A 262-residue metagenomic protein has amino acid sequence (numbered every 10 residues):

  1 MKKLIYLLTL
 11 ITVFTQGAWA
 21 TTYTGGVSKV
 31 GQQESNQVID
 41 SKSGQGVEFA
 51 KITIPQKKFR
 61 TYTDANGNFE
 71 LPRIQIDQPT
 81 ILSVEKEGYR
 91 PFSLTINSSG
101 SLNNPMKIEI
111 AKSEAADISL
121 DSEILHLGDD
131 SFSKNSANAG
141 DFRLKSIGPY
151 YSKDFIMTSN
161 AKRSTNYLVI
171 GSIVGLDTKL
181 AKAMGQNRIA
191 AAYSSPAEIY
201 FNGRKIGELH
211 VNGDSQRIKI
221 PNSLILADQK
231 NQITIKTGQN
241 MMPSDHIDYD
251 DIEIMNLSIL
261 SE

Functional and structural regions predicted by a protein language model:
K2-L7: Sec-dependent signal peptide recognition, specifically the positively charged N-region followed immediately by
I11-A18: Hydrophobic h-region of N-terminal signal peptides that target proteins for export in Gram-negative bacteria
A18-Q33: Beta-strand-rich domain onsets/edges
S28-G31, K42, T95-E262: Beta-strand-rich recognition domains
Q32-E34, S41-Q56: Short, ordered, surface-exposed loop/turn motifs in non-cytosolic proteins
K57-E70: Short, acidic Ser/Thr/Gly-rich low-complexity loop/linker segments typical of extracellular and cell-surface proteins
A65, I76, A227-D228: Surface-exposed loops/turns
D77, I81-N103: A short, solvent-exposed loop/turn motif at the edges and junctions of modular extracellular/periplasmic domains
